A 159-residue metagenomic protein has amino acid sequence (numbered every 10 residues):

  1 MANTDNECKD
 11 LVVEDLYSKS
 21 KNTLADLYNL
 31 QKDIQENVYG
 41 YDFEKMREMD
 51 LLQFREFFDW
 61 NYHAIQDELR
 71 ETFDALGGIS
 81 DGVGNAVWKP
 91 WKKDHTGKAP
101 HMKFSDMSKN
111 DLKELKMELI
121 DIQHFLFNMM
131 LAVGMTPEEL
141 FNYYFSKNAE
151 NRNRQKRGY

Functional and structural regions predicted by a protein language model:
A2-Y159: Flexible "arm" and connector segments at domain edges
